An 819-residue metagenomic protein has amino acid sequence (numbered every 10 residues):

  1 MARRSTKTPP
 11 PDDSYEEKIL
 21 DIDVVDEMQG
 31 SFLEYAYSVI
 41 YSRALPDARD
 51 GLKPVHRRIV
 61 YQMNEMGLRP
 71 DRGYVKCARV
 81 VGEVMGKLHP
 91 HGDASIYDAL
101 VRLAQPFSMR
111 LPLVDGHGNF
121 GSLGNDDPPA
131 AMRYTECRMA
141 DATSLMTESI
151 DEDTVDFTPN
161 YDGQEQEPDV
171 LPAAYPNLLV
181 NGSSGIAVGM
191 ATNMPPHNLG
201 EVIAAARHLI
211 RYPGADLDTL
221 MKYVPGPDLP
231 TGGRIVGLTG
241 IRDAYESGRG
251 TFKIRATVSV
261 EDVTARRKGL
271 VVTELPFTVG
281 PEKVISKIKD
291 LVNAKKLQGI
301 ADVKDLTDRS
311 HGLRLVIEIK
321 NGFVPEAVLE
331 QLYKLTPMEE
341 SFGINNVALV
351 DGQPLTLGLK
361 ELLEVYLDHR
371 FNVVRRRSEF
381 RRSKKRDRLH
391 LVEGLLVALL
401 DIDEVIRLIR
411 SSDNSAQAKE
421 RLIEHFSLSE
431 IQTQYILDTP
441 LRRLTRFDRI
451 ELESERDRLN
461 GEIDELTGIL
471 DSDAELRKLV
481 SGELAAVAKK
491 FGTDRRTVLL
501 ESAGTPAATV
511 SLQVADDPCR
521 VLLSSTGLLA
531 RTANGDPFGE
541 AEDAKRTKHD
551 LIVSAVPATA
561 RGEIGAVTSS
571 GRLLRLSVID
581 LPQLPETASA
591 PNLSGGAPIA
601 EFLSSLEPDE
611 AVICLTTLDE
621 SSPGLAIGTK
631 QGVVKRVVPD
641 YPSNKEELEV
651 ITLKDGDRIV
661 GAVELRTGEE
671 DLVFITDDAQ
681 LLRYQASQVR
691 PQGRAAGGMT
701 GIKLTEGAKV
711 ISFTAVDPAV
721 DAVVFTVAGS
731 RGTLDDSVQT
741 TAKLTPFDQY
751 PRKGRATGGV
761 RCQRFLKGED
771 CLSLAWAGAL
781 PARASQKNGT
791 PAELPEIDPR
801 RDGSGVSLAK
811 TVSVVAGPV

Functional and structural regions predicted by a protein language model:
M1-G248, S310, R314-V316, H549: Catalytic phosphate-handling regions of large nucleic-acid enzymes and associated NTPases
A2-T6, Y15-E17, V24, S183-S184 (+1 more regions): C-terminal interaction appendages of subunits in large macromolecular complexes
